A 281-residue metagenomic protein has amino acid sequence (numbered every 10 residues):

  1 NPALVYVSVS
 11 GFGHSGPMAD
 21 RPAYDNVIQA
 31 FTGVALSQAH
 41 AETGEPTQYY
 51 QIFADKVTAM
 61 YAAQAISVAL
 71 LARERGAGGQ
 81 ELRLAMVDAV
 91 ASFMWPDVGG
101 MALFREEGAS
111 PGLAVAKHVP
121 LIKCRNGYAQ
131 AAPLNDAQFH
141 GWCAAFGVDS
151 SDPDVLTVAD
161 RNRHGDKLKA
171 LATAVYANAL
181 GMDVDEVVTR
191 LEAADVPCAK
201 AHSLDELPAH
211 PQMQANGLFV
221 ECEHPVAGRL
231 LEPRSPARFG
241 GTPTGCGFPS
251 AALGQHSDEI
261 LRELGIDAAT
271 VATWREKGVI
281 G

Functional and structural regions predicted by a protein language model:
N1-A129, P133-L134: Active-site-adjacent "lid/gating" segments in soluble enzymes
G100-G108, H210-H224: Short, surface-exposed loop/helix-turn segments at secondary-structure junctions that function as lids/hinges flanking
K117-A194, C198: Aromatic-enriched alpha-helical interface/lid elements that frame and gate functional surfaces
P120-C124, V220-P225: Short acidic-hydrophobic surface loop/beta-edge motif
P153-D166, A172, H202-A209, T270-G281: Short linear loop/turn motifs
E192-M213: Conserved PLP cofactor-binding pocket of PLP-dependent enzymes
V226-T273: Flexible, small-/acidic-enriched active-site or ligand-binding loops
